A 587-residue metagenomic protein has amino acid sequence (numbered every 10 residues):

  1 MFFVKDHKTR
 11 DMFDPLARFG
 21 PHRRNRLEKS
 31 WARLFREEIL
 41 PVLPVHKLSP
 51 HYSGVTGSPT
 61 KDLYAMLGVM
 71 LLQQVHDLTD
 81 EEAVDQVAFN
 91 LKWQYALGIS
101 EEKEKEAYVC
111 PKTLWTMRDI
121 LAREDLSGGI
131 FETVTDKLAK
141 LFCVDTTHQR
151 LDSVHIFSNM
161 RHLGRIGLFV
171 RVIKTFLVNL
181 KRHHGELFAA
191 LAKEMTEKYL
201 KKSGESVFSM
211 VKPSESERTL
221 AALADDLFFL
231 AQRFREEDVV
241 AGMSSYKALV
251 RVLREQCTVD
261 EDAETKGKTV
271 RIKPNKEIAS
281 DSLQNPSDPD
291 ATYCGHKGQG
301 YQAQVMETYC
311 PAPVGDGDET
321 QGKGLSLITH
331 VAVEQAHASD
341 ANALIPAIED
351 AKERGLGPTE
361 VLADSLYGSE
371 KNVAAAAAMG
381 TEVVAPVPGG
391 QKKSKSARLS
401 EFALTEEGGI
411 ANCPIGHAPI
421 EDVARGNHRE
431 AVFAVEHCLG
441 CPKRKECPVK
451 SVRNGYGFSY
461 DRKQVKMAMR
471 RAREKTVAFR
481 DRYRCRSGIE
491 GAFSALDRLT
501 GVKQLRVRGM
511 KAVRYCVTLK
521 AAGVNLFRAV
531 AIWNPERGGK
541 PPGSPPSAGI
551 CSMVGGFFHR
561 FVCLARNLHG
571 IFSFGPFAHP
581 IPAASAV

Functional and structural regions predicted by a protein language model:
M1-S30: Hydrophobic alpha-helical membrane-insertion signals
V4-H7, H46, L519, R566: Generic cytosolic/nucleocytoplasmic N-terminal low-complexity/intrinsically disordered segments
P15-A17, W31-R36, H46, Q335-S339: Short acidic/polar alpha-helix capping motifs at helix-coil junctions
N25-G68: Basic, short loop/linker segments at the boundary and entry of helix-turn-helix/winged-helix-like folds
H51-A65, V75-I130, C143: Trp/Phe/Arg-rich N-terminal binding region typifying the photolyase-homology
T79-E82, A107, W115-V587: Anion-binding and metal-coordination hotspots
